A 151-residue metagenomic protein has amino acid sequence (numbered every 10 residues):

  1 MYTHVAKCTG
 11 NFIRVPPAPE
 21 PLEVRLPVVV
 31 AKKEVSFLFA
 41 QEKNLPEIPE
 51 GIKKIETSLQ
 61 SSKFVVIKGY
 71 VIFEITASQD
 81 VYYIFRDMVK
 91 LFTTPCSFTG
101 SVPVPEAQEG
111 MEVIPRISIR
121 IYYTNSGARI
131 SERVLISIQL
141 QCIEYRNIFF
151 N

Functional and structural regions predicted by a protein language model:
M1-N151: Viral structural modules
